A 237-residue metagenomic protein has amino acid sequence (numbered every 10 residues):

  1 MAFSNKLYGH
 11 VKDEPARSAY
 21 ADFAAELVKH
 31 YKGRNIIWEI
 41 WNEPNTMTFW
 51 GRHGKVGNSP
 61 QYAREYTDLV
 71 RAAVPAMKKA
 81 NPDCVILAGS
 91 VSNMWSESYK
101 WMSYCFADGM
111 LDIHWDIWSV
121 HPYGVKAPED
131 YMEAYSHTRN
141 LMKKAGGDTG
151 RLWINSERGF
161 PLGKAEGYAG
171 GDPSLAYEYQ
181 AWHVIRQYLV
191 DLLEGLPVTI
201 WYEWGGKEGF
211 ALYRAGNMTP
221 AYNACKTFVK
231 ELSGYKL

Functional and structural regions predicted by a protein language model:
M1-W115, P122-V125: Substrate-binding cleft and catalytic face of glycoside hydrolase catalytic domains, especially the flexible beta-alpha
R17-Y20, Y66, V70, Y131 (+3 more regions): Amphipathic alpha-helical segments in well-structured domains
A21-V28, V74, K78, R139 (+4 more regions): Non-transmembrane alpha-helical segments in soluble domains of secreted/periplasmic/extracellular proteins
I36, C84, G150-R151, P197: A structural micro-motif
W38, W118, S156-E157, T199 (+1 more regions): Extracellular beta-strand elements of beta-rich domains used for carbohydrate recognition/degradation or cell-matrix
F49-G54, A88, N93, V120-V125 (+2 more regions): Active-site clefts of carbohydrate-active enzymes
V70-N81, A134-G147: Surface-exposed amphipathic alpha-helices with a cationic face
R186-L237: Aromatic- and carboxylate-lined catalytic core of secreted/periplasmic carbohydrate-active enzymes
